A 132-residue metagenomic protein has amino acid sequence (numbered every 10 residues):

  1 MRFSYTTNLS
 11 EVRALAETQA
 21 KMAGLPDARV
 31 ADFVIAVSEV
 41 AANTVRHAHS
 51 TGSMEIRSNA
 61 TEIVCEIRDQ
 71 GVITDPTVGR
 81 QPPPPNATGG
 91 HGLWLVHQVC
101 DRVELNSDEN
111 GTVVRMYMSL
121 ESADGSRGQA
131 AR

Functional and structural regions predicted by a protein language model:
M1-Y5: Short amphipathic
S10, A14-S38, A87: Conserved short strand/loop->alpha-helix "switch" segment adjacent to the catalytic nucleotide/phosphoryl-transfer site
P26-S58: Charged, well-structured alpha/beta interaction segments
V45-R132: Conserved beta-strand-loop-beta-strand hairpin that lines the nucleotide-binding pocket of ATP/GTP-utilizing enzymes
